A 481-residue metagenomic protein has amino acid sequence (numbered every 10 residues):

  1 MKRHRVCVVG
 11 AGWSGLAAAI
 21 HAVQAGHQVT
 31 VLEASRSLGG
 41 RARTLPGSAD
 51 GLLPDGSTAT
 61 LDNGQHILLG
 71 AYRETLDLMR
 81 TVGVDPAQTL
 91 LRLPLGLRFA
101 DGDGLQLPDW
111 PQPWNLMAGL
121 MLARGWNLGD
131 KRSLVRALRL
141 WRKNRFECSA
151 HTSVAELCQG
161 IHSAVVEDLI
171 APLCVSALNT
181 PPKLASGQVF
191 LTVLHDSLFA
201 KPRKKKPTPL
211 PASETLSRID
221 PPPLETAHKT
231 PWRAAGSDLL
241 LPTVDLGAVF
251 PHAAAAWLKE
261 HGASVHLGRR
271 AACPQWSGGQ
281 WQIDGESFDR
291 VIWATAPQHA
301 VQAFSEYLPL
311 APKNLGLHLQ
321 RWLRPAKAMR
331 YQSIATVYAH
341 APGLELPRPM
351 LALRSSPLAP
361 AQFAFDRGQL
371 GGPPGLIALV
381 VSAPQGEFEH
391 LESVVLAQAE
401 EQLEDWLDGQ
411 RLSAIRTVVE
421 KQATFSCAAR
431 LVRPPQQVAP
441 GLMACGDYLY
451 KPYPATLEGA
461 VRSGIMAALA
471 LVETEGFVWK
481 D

Functional and structural regions predicted by a protein language model:
H4-V31: N-terminal Rossmann-like FAD-binding beta1-loop-alpha1 element of flavoenzymes
S14, S37, Q298: Conserved Rossmann-like nucleotide-cofactor binding loop
V23-D50: Glycine-rich FAD pyrophosphate-binding loop
A25, R270-E392, E401-Q402, W406 (+1 more regions): Mid-domain catalytic core of redox enzymes that form a hydrophobic substrate pocket/lid adjacent to a catalytic redox
T44, G51-L90: Conserved FAD-binding subdomain of flavin-dependent enzymes
Y72-P222, T226: Mobile amphipathic helical/loop "lid" adjacent to a hydrophobic cofactor/ligand pocket
W110-P111, Q362-D481: Conserved flavin/dinucleotide-binding core of flavoenzymes
S197-C273, R290: Helical element adjacent to the flavin cofactor pocket in flavoenzyme catalytic cores
